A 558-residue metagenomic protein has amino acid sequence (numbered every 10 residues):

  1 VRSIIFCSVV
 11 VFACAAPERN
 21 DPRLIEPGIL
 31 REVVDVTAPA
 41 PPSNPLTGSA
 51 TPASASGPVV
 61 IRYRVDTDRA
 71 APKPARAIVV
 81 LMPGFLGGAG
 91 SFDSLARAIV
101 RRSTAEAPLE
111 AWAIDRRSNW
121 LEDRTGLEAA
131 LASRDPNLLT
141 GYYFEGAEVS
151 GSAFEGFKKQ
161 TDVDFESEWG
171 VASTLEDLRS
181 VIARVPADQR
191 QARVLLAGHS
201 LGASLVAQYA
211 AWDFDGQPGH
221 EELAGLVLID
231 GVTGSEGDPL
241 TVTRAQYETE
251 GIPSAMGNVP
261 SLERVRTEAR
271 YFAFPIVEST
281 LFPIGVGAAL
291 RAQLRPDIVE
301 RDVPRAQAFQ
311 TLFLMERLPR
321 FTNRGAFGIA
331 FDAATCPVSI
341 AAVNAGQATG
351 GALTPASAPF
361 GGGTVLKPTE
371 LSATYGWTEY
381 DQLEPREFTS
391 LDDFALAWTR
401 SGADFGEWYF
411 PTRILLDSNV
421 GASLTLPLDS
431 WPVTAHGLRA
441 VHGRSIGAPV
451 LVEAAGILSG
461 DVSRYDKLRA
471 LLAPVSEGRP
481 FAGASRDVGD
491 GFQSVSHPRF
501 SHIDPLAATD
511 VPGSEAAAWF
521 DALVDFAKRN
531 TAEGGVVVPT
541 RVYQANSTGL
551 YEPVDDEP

Functional and structural regions predicted by a protein language model:
C14-P17: N-terminal Sec signal peptide cleavage junction
N20-A70: N-terminal cap/lid segment of alpha/beta-hydrolase-fold proteins
T67-Y142: Short, surface-exposed "cap/lid" segments of acyl-processing enzymes
L81-F85, H199-S200, G231, A455-G456: Glycine-rich His-Gly loop
D115, T311-D555: C-terminal subdomain of alpha/beta-hydrolase-fold enzymes, centered on the catalytic histidine and its supporting
L131-P186: Alpha/beta-hydrolase active-site loop
P136, A210-D297, R301: A catalytic-pocket lid/entrance helix-loop region that shapes and gates access to the active site across common
A197-G202, V206: Gly/Ala-rich beta-loop-alpha elbow adjacent to hydrolase catalytic centers
